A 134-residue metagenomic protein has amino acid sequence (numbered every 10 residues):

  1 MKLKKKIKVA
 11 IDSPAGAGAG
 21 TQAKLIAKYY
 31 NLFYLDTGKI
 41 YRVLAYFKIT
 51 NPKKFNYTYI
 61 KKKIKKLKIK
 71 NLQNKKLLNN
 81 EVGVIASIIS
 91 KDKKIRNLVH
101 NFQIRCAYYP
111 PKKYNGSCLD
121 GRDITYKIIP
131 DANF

Functional and structural regions predicted by a protein language model:
M1-K6: Phosphate-binding P-loop
V9-I11: Hydrophobic anchor at the beta1->P-loop junction of P-loop NTPases
A15: The conserved Walker
A19-T21: Walker A/P-loop
A27-T37, T50-K54: Post-Walker A helix-loop "phosphate-sensing" segment adjacent to the P-loop in P-loop NTPases
I40-L119, D123-I129: ATP-dependent small-molecule kinase phosphotransfer cores that center on conserved nucleotide phosphate-binding segments
P130-F134: Conserved phosphate-donor/acceptor-positioning beta-strand/loop module used by diverse small-molecule
